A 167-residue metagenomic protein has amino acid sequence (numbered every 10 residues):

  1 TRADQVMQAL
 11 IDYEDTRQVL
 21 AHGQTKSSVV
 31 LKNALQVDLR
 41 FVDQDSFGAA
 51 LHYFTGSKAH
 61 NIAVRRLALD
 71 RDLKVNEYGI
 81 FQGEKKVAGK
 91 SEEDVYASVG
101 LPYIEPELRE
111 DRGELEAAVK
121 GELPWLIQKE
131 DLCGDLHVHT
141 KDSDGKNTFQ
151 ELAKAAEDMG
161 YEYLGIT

Functional and structural regions predicted by a protein language model:
T1-R2, E114-T167: An N-terminally biased module of ancient metal coordination in phosphate/nucleic-acid-related enzymes
D4-E130: Acidic, metal-coordinating catalytic segment for phosphate/diphosphate chemistry, firing primarily on the Nudix
